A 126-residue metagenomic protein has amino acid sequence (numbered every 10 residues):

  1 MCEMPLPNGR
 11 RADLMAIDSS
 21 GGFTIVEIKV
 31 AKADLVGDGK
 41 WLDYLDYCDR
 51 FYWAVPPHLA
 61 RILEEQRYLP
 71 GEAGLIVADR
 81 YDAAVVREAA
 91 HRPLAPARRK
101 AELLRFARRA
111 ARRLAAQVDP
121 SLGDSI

Functional and structural regions predicted by a protein language model:
M1, I25-E27: Short catalytic-loop micro-motif centered on adjacent basic/acidic residues
M1, M15, G74-I76: Ordered hydrophobic segments in well-structured contexts
M1-P7: A short acidic/basic microdomain associated with nuclease active sites
P5, K29-V30: Short beta->alpha junction loops
L6, I25, F51-A54: Hydrophobic alpha-helical segments that drive targeting, anchoring, or assembly
N8, A12-I25: Active-site beta-strand-loop-beta-strand hairpin of nuclease catalytic cores that positions key catalytic residues
N8, Y68-I126: Non-catalytic C-terminal interaction segments of nucleic acid-processing enzymes
V30-A78: Catalytic cores of nucleic-acid endonucleases
